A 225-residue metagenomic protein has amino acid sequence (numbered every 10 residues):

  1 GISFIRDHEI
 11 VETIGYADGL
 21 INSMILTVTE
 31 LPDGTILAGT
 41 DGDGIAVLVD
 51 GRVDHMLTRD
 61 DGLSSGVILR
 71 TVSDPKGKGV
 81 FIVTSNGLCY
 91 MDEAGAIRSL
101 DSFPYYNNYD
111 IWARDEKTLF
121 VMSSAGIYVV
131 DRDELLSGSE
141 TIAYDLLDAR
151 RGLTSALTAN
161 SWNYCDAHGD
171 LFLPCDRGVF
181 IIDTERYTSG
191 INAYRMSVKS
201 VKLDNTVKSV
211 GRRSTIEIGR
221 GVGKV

Functional and structural regions predicted by a protein language model:
G1-E9, I21, E30, G42 (+1 more regions): Short intrinsically disordered, low-complexity coil segments enriched in acidic
S3-F4, A46-V47, C89-Y90, Y128 (+1 more regions): WD40 beta-propeller blade core
A17-M24, D41, R59-V72, T84-N86 (+2 more regions): Residue-level "micro-hotspots" composed of small/polar
D33-T35, K76-K78, E116-K117, H168-G169: Short coil/turn segments that connect the beta-strands within blades of beta-propeller domains
